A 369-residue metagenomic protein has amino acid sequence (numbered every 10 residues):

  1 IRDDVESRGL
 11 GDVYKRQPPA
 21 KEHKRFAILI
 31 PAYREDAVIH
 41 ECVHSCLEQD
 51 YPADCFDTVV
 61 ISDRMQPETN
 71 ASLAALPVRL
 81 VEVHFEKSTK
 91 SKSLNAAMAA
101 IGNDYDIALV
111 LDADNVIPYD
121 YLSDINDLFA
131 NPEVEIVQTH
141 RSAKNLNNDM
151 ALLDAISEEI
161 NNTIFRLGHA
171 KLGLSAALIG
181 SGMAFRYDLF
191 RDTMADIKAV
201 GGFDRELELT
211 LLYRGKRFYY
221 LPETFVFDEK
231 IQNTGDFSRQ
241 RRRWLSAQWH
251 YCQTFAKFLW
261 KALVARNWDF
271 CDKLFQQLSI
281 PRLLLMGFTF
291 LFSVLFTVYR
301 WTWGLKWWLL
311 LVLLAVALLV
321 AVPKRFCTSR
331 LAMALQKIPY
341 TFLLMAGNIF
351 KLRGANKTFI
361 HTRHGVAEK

Functional and structural regions predicted by a protein language model:
I1-Y14: Single conserved hydrophobic/aromatic residue that forms the stacking wall/gate of nucleotide- or nucleobase-binding
R2, P18-A20, Q276-N356: Membrane-embedded multi-pass helical conduit in multi-pass membrane proteins, especially envelope-biosynthetic
K24-A27, D57, E206: Cell-envelope/extracellular polymer assembly enzymes that use nucleotide-activated donors
H44-C55: Short, acidic, metal-binding catalytic loop of nucleotide-sugar glycosyltransferases
V59-N70, F85-K87, V116: A conserved acidic beta->alpha catalytic loop
E82-A96, I101, Y119-G201, R242 (+2 more regions): Long helical/loop segments within the catalytic core of UDP-sugar-dependent glycosyltransferases, especially the large
D104-V116: Short beta-strand-to-loop acidic/aromatic patch adjacent to the donor-nucleotide binding site
G201-L207: Acidic donor-binding loop at a coil-to-helix junction in glycosyltransferase catalytic cores that engages
